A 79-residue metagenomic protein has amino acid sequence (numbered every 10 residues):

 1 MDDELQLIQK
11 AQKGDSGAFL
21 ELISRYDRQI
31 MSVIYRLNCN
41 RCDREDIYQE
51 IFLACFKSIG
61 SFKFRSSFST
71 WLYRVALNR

Functional and structural regions predicted by a protein language model:
M1-Q6: Acidic, Ser/Thr- and Pro/Gly-rich low-complexity regulatory segments
Q12-E21, M31-E50: Short, charged helix-capping/linker segments at alpha-helix termini
Q12-K13, C39-N40, F52-S67: Sigma70-family region 2
R28-Q29, A54: A short structural micro-motif
I30, I34, I59, L72 (+1 more regions): Hydrophobic-face residues of short alpha-helical interaction/recognition segments
D46-L53, S66-N78: Structural recognition of an alpha-helix C-terminal capping motif at a helix-to-coil junction
